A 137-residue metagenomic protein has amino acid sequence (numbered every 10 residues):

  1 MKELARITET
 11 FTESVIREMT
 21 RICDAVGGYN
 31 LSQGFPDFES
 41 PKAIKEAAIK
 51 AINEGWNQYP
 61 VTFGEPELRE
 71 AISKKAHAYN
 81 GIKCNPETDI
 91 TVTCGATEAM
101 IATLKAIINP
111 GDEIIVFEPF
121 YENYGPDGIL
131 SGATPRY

Functional and structural regions predicted by a protein language model:
M1-L4: Basic/polar N-terminal segments that are highly enriched at the extreme N-terminus, encompassing both cleavable
R6-G95, A102: N-terminal small-domain helix-loop-helix segment of the aminotransferase-like
A96-T97, F117: Short capping loops/turns at secondary-structure boundaries
A106-Y137: PLP-dependent aminotransferase-like
